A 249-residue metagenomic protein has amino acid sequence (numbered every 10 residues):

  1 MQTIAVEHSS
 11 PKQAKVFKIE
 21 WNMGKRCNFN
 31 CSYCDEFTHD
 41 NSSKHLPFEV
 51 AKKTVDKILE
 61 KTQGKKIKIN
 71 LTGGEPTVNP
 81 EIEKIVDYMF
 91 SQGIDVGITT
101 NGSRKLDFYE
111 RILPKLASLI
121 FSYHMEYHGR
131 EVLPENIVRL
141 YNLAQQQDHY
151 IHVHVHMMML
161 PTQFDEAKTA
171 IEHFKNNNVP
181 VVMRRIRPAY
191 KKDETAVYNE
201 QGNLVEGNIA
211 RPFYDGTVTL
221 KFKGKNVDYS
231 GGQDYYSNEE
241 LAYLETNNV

Functional and structural regions predicted by a protein language model:
M1-E20, T62-Q63, G232-Y235, N247-N248: N-terminal [4Fe-4S]-dependent radical SAM core
S10-V50: Canonical Radical SAM [4Fe-4S] cluster-binding loop centered on the CxxxCxxC motif and its immediate flanking residues
D35, T54, E60-T62, K221 (+1 more regions): Glycine-rich short-loop/terminal segments
N41, L106, Y190-K191: Generic structural signal for helix capping and beta-alpha/helix-loop junctions
K52-L71, N79-H173, V181: Radical SAM/AdoMet-radical enzyme domain recognition
S122-N248: Radical SAM enzyme [4Fe-4S]-AdoMet core and its adjacent flexible, acidic and glycine-rich loops/tails across
